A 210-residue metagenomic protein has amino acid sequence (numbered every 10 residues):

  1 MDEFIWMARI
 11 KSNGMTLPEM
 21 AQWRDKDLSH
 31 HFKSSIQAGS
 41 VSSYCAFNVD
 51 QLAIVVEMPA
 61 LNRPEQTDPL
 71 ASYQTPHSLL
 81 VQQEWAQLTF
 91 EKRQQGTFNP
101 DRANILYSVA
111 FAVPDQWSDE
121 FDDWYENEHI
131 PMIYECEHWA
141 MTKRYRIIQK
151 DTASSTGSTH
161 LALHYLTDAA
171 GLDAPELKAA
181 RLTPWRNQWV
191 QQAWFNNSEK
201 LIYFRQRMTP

Functional and structural regions predicted by a protein language model:
M1-P210: Macromolecular interaction modules
